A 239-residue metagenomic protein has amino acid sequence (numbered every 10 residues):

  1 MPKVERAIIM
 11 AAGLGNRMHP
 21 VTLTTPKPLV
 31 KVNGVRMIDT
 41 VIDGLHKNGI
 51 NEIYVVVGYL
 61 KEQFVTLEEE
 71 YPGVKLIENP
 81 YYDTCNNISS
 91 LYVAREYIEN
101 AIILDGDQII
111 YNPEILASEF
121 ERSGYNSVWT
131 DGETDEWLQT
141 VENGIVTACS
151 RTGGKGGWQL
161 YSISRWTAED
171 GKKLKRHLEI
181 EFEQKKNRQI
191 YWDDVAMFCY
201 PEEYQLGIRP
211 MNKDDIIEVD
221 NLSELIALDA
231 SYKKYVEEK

Functional and structural regions predicted by a protein language model:
M1-I9, V35-N100, Q184-K186: Conserved N-terminal catalytic core of the sugar/cofactor nucleotidyltransferase
M1-L23: N-terminal nucleotide-binding beta1-loop-alpha1 segment
P2-A7, L160-K239: Conserved alpha/beta core of the MobA/IspD/sugar-nucleotide pyrophosphorylase nucleotidyltransferase superfamily
T24-M37: Short catalytic helix/loop segments, enriched in acidic residues and glycine and frequently bearing histidine
P28, G73-K75, Q205-G207: Conserved beta-strand segments of alpha/beta enzyme cores
L29, Q139-V141, I208: A structural signal for short hydrophobic beta-strand segments in well-ordered beta-sheet cores
V65, E69-W137, E169: Conserved beta-loop-beta/alpha segment of the NTase-like Rossmann-fold superfamily that binds/positions NTPs
N112-K186: Conserved core of the sugar-phosphate nucleotidyltransferase
